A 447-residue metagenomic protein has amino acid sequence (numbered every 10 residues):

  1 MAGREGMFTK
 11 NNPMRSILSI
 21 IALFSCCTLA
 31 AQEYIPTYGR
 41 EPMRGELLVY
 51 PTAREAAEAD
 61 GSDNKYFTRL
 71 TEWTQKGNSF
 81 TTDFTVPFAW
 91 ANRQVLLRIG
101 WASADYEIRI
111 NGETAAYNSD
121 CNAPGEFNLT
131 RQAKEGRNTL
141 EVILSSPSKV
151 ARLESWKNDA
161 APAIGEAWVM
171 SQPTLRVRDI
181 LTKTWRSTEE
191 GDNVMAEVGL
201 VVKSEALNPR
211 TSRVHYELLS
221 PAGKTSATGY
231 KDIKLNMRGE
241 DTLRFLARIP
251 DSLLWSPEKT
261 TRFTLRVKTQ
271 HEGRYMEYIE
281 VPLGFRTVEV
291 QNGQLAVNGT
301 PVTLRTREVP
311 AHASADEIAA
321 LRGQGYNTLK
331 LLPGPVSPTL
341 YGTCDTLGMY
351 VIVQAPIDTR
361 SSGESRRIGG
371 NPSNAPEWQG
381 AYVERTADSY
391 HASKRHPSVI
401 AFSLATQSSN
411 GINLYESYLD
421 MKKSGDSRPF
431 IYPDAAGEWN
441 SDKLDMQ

Functional and structural regions predicted by a protein language model:
M1-E33: Bacterial Sec-dependent N-terminal signal peptides
E33-A53, S62, K76-D179, Y350: Accessory beta-strand-rich segments of carbohydrate-active enzymes
Y38, R266-L321, G342: N-terminal carbohydrate-binding accessory modules
I108, N193-K234, D241-L243: Beta-strand-rich binding/interaction modules
E141-I143, T264-K268: Extracellular recognition modules
T174-E205: Surface beta-strand/loop "capping" patches
A315-D316, T328-Q447: Substrate-binding/catalytic cleft of secreted carbohydrate-active enzymes, primarily glycoside hydrolases
